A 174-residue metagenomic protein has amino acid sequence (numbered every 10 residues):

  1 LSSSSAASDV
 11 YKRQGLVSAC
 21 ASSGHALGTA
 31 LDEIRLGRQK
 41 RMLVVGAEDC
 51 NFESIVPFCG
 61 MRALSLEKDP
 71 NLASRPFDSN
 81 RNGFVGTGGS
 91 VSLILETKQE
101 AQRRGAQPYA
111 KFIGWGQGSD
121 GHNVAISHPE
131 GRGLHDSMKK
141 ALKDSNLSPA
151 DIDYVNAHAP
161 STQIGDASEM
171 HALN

Functional and structural regions predicted by a protein language model:
L1-A7, Y11: Single conserved hydrophobic/aromatic residue that forms the stacking wall/gate of nucleotide- or nucleobase-binding
A6, A26, S137-S145, A172: Stable alpha-helical structural segments in soluble proteins, enriched in small hydrophobic residues
R13-S18, Q39-A47, Q107-W115, A150-A157: Beta-strand segments within the central parallel beta-sheet cores of soluble alpha/beta enzyme folds
L16-A19, A47, G83, S127 (+1 more regions): Glycine- and other small-residue-rich loops at beta-strand/loop junctions that grip anionic moieties
A21-A26, S92, P129-R132, T162-G165: Active-site glycine- and acidic-residue-rich loops that bind and position anionic ligands or nucleotide-like cofactors
A21-E100: Conserved beta-strand-centric core segments of catalytic alpha/beta enzyme folds
D69-S145, Y154: Condensing-enzyme catalytic core mediating Claisen C-C bond formation in acyl metabolism
H122-G131, P160-N174: Short glycine/threonine-rich loop-to-helix capping motif typified by GTGT followed within a few residues by an Asp-Pro
